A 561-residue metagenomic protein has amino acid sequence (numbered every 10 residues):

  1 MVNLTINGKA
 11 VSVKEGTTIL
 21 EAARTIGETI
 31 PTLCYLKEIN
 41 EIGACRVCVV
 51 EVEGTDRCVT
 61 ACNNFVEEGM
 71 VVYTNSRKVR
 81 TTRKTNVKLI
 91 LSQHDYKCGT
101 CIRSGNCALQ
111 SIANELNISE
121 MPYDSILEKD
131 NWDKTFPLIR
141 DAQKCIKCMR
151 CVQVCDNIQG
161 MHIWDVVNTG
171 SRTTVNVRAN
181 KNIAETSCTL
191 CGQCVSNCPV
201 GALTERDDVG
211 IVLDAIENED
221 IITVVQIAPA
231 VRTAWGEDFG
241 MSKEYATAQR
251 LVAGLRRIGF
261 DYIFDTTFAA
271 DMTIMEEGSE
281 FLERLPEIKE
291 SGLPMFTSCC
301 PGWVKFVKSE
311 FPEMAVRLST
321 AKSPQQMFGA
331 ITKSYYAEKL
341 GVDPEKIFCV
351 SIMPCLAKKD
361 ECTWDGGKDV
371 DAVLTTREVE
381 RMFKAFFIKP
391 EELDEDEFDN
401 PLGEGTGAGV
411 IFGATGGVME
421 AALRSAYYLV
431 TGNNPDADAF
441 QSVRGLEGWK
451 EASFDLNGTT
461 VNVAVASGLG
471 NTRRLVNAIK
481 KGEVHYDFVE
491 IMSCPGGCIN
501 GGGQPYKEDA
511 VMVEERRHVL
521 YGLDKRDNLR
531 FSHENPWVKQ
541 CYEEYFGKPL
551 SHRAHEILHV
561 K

Functional and structural regions predicted by a protein language model:
M1-N7: Eukaryote-biased recognition of intrinsically disordered, low-complexity regulatory segments
I6, N168, L456-G458: A generic beta-sheet turn/junction motif
N7-K9, R178-N180, A230: Short strand-loop junctions, especially beta-strand C-caps/beta-turns that link beta-sheets to coils or alpha-helices
A10, E15-G69, N75, V79 (+1 more regions): Iron-sulfur-associated redox domains of electron-transfer enzymes in respiratory and anaerobic energy metabolism
R46-L190, S196, L203-N218, I222: Fe-S ferredoxin-like electron-transfer domains and their immediately adjacent linker/connector regions across
H162, V195, V379-F383: Mobile "lid/hinge" segments at catalytic clefts and subdomain interfaces of large enzymes
